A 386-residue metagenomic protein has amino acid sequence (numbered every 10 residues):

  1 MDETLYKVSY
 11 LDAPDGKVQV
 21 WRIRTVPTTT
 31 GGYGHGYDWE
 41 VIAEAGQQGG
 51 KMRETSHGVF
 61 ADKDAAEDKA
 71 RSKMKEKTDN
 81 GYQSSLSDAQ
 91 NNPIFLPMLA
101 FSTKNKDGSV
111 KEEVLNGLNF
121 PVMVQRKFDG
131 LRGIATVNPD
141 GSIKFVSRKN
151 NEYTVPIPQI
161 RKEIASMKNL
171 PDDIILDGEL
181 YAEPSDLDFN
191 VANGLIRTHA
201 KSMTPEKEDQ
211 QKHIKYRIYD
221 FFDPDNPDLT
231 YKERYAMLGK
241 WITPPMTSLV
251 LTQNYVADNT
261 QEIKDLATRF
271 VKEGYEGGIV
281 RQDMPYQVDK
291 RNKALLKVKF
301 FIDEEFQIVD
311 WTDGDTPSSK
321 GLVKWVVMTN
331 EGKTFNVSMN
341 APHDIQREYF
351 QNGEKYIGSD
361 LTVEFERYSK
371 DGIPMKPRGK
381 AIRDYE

Functional and structural regions predicted by a protein language model:
M1-Y10, G117-M123: Short, hydrophobic/aromatic-rich segments at coil-to-beta transitions
P14-Q19, G32-S87, N190-P205, K215 (+1 more regions): Intrinsically disordered, low-complexity regulatory tails
D15-G16, E112-T247, E386: Covalent nucleotidyltransferase
G81-N91, Q253-I302: Amphipathic alpha-helical
S85-R126: Charged, flexible boundary elements
I302-D315: Structural detector for short beta-strands of small beta-barrel domains
T316-V326: Short aromatic-glycine-enriched beta-strand elements
K324-N330, S338: Short, acidic/hydrophobic/Gly-rich beta-strand patch recurrent on exposed beta strands that often constitutes part
